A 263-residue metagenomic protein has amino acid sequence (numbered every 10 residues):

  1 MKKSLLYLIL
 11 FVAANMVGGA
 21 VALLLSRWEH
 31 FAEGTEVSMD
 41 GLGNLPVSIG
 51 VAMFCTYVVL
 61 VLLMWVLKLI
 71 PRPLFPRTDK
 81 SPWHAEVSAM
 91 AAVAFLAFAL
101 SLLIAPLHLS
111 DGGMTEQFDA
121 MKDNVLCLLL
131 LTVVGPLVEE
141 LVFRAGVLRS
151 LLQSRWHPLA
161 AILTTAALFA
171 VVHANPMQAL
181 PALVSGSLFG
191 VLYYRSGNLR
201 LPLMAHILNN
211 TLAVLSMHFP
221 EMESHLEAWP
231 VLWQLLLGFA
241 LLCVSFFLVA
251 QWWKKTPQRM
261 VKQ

Functional and structural regions predicted by a protein language model:
L5-I9, G50, E86-A91, V125-L129 (+4 more regions): Hydrophobic alpha-helical transmembrane segments
I9-K68, A85-A89, G238: Alpha-helical transmembrane segments in multi-pass membrane proteins
V12-M16, A20-R27, Q178-W233: Functionally important transmembrane alpha-helices
F31-P46, I70-V138, R149-S154, E223 (+1 more regions): Juxtamembrane helix-loop-helix connectors linking adjacent transmembrane helices in multi-pass membrane enzymes
D40, N44, I207-Q263: C-terminal membrane module of polytopic membrane proteins
L137-V142, G146-V147, N175, L188 (+1 more regions): Active-site His/Glu-centered metal-binding helix of metallohydrolases
V138-T164, V191-N198: Membrane-interface helix/loop boundary segments of multi-pass membrane proteins
P158-H173, I207: Small-polar-interrupted transmembrane alpha-helices in polytopic inner-membrane proteins
